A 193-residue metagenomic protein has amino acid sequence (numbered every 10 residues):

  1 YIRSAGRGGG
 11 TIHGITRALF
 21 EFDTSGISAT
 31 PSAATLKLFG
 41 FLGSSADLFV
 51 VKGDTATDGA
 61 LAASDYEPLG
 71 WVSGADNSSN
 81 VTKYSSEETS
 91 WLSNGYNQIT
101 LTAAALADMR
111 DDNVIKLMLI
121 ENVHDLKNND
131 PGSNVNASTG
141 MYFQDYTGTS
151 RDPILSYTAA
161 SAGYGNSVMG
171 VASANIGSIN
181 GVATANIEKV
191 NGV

Functional and structural regions predicted by a protein language model:
Y1-L42, S150: A short beta-strand-loop element at or near the start of a globular domain
I2, I15, T102, M169-V171 (+1 more regions): Short, intrinsically disordered, low-complexity terminal segments
G8-T11, S44-L48, T57-A60, V123-A137 (+2 more regions): Short, surface-exposed beta-strand/loop "edge" segments at domain boundaries and coil↔beta transitions
G14, A104-G163: Proprotein-processing/basic-patch segments
L19-D23, A33-F39, Q98-T102, K116-I120 (+1 more regions): Residues within well-ordered beta-strands of beta-sheet-rich folds
F41-V114: Beta-strand-rich interaction/scaffold domains
A159-V193: Intrinsically disordered, compositionally biased repeat/linker segments
